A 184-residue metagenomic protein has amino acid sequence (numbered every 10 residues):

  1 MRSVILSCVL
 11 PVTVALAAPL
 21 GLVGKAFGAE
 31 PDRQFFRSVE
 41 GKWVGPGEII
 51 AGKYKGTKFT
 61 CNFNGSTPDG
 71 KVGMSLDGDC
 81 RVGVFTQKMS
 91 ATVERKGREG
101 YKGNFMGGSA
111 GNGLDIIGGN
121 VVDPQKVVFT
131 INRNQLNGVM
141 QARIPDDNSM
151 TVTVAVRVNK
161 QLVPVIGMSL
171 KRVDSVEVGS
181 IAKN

Functional and structural regions predicted by a protein language model:
M1-V12: Bacterial N-terminal signal peptides that target proteins for export
V14-K25: C-terminal segment of classical bacterial N-terminal signal peptides
V23, V139-N184: Edge beta-strand at a domain terminus
F27-V44, D69, T92, R143: N-terminal helix-cap/turn-to-beta initiation motif at the start of protein domains
G47-E48, S75-R81, G103-G108, K126-R133 (+1 more regions): Short beta-strand segments that buttress and anchor functional surface loops
K55-S90: N-terminal glycine/threonine-rich, aromatic-flanked beta-hairpin/loop signature
G78-V122: Predominantly extracellular/secreted and cell-surface proteins with exposed, flexible low-complexity segments
N112-Q141: Acidic, glycine-rich flexible loop segments
